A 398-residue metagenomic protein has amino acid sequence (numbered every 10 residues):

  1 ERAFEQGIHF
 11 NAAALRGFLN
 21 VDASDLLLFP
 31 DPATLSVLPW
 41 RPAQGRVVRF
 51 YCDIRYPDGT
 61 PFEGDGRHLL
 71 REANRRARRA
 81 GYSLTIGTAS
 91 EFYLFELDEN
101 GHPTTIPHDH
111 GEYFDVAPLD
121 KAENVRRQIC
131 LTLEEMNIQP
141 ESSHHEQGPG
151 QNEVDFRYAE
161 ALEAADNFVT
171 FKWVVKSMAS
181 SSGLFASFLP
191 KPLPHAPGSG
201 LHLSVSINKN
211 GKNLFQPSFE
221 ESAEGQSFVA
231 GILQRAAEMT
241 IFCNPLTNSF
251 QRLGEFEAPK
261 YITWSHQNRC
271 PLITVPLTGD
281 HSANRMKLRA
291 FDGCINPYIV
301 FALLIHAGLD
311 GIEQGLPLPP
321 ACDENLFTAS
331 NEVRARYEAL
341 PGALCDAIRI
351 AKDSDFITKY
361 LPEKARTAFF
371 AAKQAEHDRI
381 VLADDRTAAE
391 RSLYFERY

Functional and structural regions predicted by a protein language model:
E1-S142, A164, L184, A335-Y398: ATP/Mg2+-dependent ligation/transfer catalytic cores
F50-Y56, N152-Y158, V205: Short, hydrophobic beta-strand segments
R55-P61, P118, Y158-A164, K209-N213 (+1 more regions): A generic structural motif
R67, I86, E123, R127 (+10 more regions): Conserved structured core elements
S90-L94, E146-V154: Short, conserved phosphate-binding/catalytic loop or strand-edge motifs used in phosphoryl-/nucleotidyl-transfer
I106-V116, P149-E163, L193-G198, N210-F215: Active-site-proximal beta-alpha loop/turn segments in soluble metabolic enzymes
R157, A164-T170, K176, L184-P192: Gly/Pro-rich turn-and-neighbor structural signature
T170, S177-M178, L184-F185, N208-Y398: Catalytic-core signal marking the mid-to-C-terminal active-site face
